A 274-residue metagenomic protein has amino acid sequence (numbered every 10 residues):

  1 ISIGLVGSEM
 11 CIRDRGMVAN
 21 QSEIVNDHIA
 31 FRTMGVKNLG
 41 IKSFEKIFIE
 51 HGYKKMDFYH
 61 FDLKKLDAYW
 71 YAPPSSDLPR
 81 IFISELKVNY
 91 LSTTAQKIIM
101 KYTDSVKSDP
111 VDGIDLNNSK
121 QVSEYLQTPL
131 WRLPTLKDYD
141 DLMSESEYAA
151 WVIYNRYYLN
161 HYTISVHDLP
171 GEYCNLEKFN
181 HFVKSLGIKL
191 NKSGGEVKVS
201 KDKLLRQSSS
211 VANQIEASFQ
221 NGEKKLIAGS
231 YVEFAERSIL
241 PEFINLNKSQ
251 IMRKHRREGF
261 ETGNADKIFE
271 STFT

Functional and structural regions predicted by a protein language model:
I1-G7: Single conserved hydrophobic/aromatic residue that forms the stacking wall/gate of nucleotide- or nucleobase-binding
M10-C11: Active-site loops and adjacent core secondary-structure elements that bind or stabilize anionic groups
V18-I41, R156-E177: Terminal, regulation- and interaction-focused segments at domain boundaries
M34-V36, F58-L63, L86-V88, L169 (+1 more regions): An acidic- and aromatic-residue-enriched active-site/binding cleft used to recognize and process polar
N38-D57, G171-L186: Amphipathic alpha-helical segments
E45, E50-N160: Internal, hydrophobic cores of structured domains that mediate oligomerization or house catalytic pockets within large
D112-Y231: A contiguous, surface-oriented mixed alpha/beta subdomain in the mid-to-C-terminal portion of proteins that forms
Q207-T274: Long, compositionally biased intrinsically disordered terminal regions
